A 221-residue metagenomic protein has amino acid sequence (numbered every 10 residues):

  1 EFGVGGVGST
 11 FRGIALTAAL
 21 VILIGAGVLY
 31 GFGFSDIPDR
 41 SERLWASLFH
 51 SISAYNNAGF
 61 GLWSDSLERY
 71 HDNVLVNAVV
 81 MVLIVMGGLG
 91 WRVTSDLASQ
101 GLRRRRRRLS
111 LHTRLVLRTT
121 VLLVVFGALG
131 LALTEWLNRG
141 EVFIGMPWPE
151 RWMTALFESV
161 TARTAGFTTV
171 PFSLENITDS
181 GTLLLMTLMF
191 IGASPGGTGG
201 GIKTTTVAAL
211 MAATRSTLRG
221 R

Functional and structural regions predicted by a protein language model:
E1-R221: Membrane-proximal intracellular helices of multi-pass ion channels
